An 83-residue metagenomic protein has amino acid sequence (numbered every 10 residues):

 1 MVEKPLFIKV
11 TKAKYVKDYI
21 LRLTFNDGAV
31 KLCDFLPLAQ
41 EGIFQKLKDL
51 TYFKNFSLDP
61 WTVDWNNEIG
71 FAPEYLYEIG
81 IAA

Functional and structural regions predicted by a protein language model:
M1-A83: Motif-centric detector for short Cys/His coordination patterns
